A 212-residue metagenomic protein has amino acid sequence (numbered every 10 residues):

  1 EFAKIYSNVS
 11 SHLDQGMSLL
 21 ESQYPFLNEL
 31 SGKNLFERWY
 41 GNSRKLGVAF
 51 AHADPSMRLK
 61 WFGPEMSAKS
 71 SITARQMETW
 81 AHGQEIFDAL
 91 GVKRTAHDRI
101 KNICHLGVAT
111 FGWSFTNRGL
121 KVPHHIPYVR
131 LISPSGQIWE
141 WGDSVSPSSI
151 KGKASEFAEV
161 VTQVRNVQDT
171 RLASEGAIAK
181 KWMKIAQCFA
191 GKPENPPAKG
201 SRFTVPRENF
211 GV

Functional and structural regions predicted by a protein language model:
E1-H52, S56, I100: Short, helix-capping/interhelical loops that line the mouth of catalytic, cofactor-, or ligand-binding pockets
E1-Q15, F62-N117, F157: Short, contiguous alpha-helical
S10, D14, E21, V145-V212: C-terminal interaction segments
S18-K33, T110-H125, A186-T204: Charged/polar, low-hydrophobicity segments characteristic of intrinsically disordered regions and flexible loops
L35-N42, S71-R75, I103, S146: Amphipathic alpha-helix face/heptad-repeat signature
P55-G63: Internal, glycine-rich beta/alpha segment that forms the wall or movable "lid" of small-molecule/cofactor binding
D88-R94, G119, T162-T170: Short helix-capping/linker segments at secondary-structure and domain boundaries
R118-V161: Glycine/small-residue-rich hydrophobic helix-like segments
